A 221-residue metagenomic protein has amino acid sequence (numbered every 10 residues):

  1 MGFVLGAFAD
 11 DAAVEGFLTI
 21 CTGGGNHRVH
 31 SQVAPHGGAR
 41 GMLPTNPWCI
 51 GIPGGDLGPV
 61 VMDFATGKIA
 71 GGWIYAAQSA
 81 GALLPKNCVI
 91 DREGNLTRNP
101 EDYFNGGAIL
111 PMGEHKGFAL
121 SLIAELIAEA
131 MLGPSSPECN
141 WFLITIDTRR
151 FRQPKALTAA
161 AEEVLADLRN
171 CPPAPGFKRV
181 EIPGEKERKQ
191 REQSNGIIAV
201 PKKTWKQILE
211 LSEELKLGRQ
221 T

Functional and structural regions predicted by a protein language model:
M1-G55: A generic, well-ordered mixed alpha/beta core segment in the N-terminal half of proteins
D10-A13, G51, P59, N87 (+4 more regions): Predominant activation on well-ordered alpha-helical scaffold segments within soluble catalytic domains
V14-L18, P44-P47, G55-P59, L83-K86 (+3 more regions): Short coil/turn connectors at secondary-structure junctions
G16-Q32, A124-F142: Glycine-rich phosphate/pyrophosphate-binding loops and their adjacent beta-strand/loop elements at enzyme active sites
I20-G23, G51-P53, D63-A65, T145 (+1 more regions): Short beta-strand segments
S31-E101: Phosphate/diphosphate-binding glycine-rich loops and adjacent basic-rich segments that engage nucleotide
G72, Q78-S135: Secondary-shell segments that build the walls of catalytic and ion/ligand-binding clefts
M131-T221: Catalytic-core signal marking the mid-to-C-terminal active-site face
